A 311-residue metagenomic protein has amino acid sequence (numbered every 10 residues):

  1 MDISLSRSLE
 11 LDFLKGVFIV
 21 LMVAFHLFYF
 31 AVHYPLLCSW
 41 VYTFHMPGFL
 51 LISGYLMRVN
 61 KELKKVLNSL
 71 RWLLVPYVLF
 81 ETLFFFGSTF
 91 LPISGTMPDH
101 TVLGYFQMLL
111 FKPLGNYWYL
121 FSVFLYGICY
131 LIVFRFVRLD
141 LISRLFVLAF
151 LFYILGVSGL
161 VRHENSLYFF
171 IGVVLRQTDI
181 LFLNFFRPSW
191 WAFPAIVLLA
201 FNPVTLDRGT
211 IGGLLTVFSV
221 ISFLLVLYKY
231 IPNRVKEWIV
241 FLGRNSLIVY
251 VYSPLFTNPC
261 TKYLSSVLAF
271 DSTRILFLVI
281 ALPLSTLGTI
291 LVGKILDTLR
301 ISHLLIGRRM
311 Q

Functional and structural regions predicted by a protein language model:
M1-Q311: Alpha-helical transmembrane segments and their immediate juxtamembrane cytosolic regions
